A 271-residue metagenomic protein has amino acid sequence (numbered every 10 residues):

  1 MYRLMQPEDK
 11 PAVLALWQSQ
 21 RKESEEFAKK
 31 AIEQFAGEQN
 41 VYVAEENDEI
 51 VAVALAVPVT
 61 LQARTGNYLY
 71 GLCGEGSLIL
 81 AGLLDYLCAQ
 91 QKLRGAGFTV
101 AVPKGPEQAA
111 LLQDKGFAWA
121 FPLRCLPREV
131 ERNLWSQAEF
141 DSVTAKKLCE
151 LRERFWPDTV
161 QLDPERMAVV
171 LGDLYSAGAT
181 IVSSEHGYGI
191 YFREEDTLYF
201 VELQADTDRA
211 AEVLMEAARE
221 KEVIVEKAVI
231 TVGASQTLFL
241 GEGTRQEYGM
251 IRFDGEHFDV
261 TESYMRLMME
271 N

Functional and structural regions predicted by a protein language model:
P7-S19, D141-F155, T261-S263: A short, well-structured alpha-helix characteristic of acyl/acetyltransferase catalytic modules
K10, W17-V59, R154-T180: Active-site rim helix/loop that mediates acceptor-substrate recognition in acyltransferases
Q39, L93-A96, E222-K227: Short, high-confidence coil segments that cap the C-terminus of an alpha-helix and link into the following beta-strand
Y42, A52-A54, N67, L72 (+1 more regions): Conserved GNAT-family N-acetyltransferase fold
E45, D114-V201: Amide-forming acyltransferase catalytic core, primarily the GNAT-like/NAT-type and related acyltransferase folds
R64-S77, E195-D206: Conserved acetyl-CoA binding element of GNAT-fold acetyltransferases
G74-Q91, A101, D114, D208-R219: Conserved acetyl-CoA-binding loop-helix of GNAT-fold acetyltransferases
V102-K104, A109, Q113-Q137, E202-D208 (+1 more regions): Active-site/acyl-donor-binding loops of N-acyltransferases
